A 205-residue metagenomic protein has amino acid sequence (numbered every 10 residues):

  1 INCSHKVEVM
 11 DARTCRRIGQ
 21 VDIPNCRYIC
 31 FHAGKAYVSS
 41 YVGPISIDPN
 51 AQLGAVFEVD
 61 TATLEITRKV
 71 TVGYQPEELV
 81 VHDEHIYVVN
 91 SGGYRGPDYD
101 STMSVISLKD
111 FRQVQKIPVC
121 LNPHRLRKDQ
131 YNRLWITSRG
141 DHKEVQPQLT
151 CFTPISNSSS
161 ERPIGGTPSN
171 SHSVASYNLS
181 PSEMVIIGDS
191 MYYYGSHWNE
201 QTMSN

Functional and structural regions predicted by a protein language model:
I1-N205: Predominantly soluble domains enriched in secretory-pathway, periplasmic, or organellar proteins
